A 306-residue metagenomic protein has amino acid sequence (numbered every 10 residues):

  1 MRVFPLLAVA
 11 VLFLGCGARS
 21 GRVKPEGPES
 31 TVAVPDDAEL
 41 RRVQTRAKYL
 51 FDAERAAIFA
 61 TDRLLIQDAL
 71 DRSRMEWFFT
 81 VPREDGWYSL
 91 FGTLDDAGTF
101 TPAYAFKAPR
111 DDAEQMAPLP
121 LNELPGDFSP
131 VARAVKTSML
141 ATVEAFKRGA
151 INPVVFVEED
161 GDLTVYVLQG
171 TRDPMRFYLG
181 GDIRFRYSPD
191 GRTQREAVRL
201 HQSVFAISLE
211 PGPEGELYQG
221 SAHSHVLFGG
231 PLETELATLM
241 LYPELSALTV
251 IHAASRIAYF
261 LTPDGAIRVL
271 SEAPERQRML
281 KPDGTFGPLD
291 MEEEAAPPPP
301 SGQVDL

Functional and structural regions predicted by a protein language model:
R2-V9: Sec-dependent signal peptide recognition, specifically the positively charged N-region followed immediately by
L14-G15: C-terminal motif of bacterial Sec signal peptides marking the signal peptidase cleavage site
G27-D160, F205-L306: Active-site-proximal loop/helix of nucleotide/amide-processing enzymes and allied scaffolds
V165-G170, V250: Short beta-strand elements that form the blades of beta-propeller/WD-repeat-like and other beta-sheet-rich scaffold
D173-F177: Short consensus segments that form the blades of beta-propeller domains, in both extracellular/periplasmic
Y178-G180, E216: Short gly/pro-enriched beta-turn/loop segments at secondary-structure junctions
G180-S208: Short helix-loop boundary/capping segments
